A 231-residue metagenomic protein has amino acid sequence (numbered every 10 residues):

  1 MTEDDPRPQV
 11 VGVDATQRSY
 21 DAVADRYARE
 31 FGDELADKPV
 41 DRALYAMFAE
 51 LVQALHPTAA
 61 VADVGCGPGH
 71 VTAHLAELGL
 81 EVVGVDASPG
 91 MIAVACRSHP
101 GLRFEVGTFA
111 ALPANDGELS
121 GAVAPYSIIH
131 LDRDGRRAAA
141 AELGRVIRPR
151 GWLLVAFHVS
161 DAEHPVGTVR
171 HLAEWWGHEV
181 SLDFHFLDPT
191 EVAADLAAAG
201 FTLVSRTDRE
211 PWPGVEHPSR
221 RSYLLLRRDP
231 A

Functional and structural regions predicted by a protein language model:
T2-H56, D161: Conserved class I S-adenosyl-L-methionine
A60-V64, P68-A111: Class I SAM-dependent methyltransferase SAM/SAH-binding core
V123-A124: A conserved beta-strand element that flanks and buttresses the S-adenosyl-L-methionine
R137-P149: A short glycine-rich, Lys/Arg-flanked "PGG" loop and its adjoining helix->strand segment in the class I
W152-D183: Conserved class I S-adenosyl-L-methionine
D183-A199: Short alpha-helix
F201-W212: Conserved S-adenosyl-L-methionine
W212-A231: Core SAM-dependent methyltransferase catalytic element
